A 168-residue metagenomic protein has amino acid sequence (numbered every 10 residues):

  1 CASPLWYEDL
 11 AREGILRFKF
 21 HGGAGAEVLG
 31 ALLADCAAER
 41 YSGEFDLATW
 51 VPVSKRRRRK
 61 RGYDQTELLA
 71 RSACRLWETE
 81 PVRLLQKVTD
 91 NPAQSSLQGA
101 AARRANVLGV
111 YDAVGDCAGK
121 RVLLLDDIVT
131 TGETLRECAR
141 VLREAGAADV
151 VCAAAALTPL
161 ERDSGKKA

Functional and structural regions predicted by a protein language model:
C1-L124, T131-A168: Conserved PRPP/pyrophosphate-binding segment of the phosphoribosyltransferase/PRPP-pathway fold
